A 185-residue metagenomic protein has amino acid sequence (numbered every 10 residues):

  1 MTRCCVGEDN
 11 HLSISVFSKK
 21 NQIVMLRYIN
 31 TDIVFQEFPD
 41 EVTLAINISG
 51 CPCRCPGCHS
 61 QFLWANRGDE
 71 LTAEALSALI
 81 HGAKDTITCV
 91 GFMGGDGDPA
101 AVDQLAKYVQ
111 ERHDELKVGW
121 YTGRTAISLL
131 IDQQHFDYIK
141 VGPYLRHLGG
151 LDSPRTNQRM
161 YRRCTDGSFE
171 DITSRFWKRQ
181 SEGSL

Functional and structural regions predicted by a protein language model:
C4-C5: Cysteine-centered motifs
I14, S18-N47, P52, S60-W64 (+1 more regions): N-terminal [4Fe-4S]-dependent radical SAM core
C55: Short cysteine-rich clusters marking metal-coordination/redox-active sites
S60-L71, D85-A100, E115-S128, Y138-R163: Core AdoMet radical
D69-H81: Glycine-rich, highly charged phosphate/nucleotide-binding loops
D98-A106, Q110, G149-L185: P-loop/Walker A phosphate-binding loop and immediately adjacent motor/lid segment at beta-alpha junctions
L129-Q133: Catalytic cores of alpha/beta
